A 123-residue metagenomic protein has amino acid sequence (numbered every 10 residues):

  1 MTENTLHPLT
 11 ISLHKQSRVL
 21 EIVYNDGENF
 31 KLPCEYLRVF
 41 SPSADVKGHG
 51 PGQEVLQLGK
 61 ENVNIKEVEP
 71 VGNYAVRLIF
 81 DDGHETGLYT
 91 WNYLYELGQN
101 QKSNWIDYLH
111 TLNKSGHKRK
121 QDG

Functional and structural regions predicted by a protein language model:
M1-G123: Motif-centric detector for short Cys/His coordination patterns
